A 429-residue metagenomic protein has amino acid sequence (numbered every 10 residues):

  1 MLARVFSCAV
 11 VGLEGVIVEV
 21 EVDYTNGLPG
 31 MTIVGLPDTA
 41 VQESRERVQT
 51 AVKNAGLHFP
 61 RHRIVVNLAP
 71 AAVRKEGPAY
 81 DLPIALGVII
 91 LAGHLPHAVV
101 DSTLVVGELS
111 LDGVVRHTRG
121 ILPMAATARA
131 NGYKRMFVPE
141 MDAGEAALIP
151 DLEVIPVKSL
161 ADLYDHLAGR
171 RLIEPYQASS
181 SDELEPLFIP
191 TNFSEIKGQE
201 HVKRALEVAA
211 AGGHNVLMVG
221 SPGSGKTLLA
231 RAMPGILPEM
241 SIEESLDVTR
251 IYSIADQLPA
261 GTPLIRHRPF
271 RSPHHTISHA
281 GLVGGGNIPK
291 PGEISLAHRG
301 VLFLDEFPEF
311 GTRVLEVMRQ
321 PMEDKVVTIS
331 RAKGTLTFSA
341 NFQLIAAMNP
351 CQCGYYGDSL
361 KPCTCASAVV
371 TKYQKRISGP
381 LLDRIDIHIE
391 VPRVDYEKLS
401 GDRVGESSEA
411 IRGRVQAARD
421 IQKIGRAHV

Functional and structural regions predicted by a protein language model:
M1-L217, S221-T227, S330: Peripheral, non-AAA+ core regions of ATP-driven protein-machinery
V18-Y24, L282, D386-I389: Short beta-strand elements
V34, A40-R45, H58-P60, N67-G77 (+2 more regions): Basic, amphipathic alpha-helical bundle interface domains used for macromolecular binding and assembly
D112, L304-G311, G354: Catalytic P-loop NTPase motifs of RecA-like helicase/translocase cores
R170-V208, G212, E239-I294: P-loop NTPase nucleotide-binding/switch module
L217-A260, D324: Walker A/P-loop
R299, D305-F307, V317: Walker B catalytic acidic pair
